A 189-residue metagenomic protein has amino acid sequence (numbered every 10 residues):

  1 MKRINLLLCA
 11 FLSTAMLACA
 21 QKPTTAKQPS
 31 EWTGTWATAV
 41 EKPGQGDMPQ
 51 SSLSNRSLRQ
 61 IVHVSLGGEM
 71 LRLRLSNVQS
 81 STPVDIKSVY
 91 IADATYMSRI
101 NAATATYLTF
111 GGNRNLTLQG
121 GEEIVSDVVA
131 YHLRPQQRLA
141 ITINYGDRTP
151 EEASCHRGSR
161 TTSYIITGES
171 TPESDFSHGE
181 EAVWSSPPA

Functional and structural regions predicted by a protein language model:
M1-A26: Bacterial Sec-dependent N-terminal signal peptides
C19-A189: N-terminal secretory targeting modules
